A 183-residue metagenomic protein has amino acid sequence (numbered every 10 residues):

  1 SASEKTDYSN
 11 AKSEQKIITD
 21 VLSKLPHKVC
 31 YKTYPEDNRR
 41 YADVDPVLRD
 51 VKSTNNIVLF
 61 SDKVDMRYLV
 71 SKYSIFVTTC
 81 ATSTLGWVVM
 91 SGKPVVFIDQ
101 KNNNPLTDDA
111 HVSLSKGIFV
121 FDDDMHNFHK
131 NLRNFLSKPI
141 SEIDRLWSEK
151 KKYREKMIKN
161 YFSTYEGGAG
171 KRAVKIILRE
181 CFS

Functional and structural regions predicted by a protein language model:
S1-R49, F162: Conserved catalytic-core segment of nucleotide-activated headgroup transferases in glycan assembly
T6, N10, E36-G86, M90-S91 (+1 more regions): Donor nucleotide-activated moiety binding/catalytic core segment of transferases that use nucleotide-activated donors
I17, N127, N131-N134, R172 (+1 more regions): Alpha-helical elements of Rossmann-like donor-binding domains used by nucleotide-donor carbohydrate transfer enzymes
I18-L22, K72, T79, I177: Exposed, low-structure sequence patches enriched in small/polar residues
V21, Y68-V70, V112-S113: Structural alpha-helical scaffold elements that stabilize or flank donor/cofactor-binding regions in carbohydrate
V29, L59, V95-V96: Hydrophobic beta-strand scaffold residues
P46-T54, C80-Y165: Catalytic binding pocket for nucleotide-activated donors in carbohydrate/polymer assembly enzymes
F162-S183: C-terminal alpha-helical cap of glycosyltransferases
